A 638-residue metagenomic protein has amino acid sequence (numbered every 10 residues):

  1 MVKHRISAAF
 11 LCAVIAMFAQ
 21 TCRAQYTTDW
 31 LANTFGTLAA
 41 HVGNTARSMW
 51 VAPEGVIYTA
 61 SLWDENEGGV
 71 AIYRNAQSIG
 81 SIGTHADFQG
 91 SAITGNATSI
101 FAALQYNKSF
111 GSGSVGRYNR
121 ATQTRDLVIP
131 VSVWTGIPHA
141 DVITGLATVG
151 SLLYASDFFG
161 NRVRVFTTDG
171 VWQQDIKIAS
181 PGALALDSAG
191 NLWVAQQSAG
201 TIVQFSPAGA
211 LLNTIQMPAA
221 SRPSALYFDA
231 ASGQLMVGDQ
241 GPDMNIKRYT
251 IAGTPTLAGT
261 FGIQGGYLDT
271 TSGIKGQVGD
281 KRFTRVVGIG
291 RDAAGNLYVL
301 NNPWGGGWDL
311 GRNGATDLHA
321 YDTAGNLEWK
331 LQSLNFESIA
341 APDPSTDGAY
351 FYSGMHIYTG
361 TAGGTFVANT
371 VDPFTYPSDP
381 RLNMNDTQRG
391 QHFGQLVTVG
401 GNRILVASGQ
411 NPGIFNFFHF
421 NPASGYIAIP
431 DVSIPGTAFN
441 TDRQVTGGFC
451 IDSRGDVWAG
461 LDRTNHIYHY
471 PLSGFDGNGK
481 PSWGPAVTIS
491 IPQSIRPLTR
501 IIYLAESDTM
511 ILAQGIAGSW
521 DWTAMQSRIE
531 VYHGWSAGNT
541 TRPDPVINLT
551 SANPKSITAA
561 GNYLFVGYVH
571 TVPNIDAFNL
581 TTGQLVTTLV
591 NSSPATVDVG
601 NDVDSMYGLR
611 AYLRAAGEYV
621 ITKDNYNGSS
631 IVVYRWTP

Functional and structural regions predicted by a protein language model:
W30-A39, G83-A86, D126-P138, Q216-P218 (+7 more regions): Surface-exposed loop and turn segments in beta-propeller and other repeat-based domains that flank or scaffold
T37-N66: Beta-strand-rich domains and repeat architectures in extracellular enzymes and scaffolds, especially beta-propellers
T45-S48, D87-G95, A140-A147, S180-L186 (+8 more regions): Repeated scaffold domains used in trafficking and secretory/extracellular systems, primarily beta-propellers
V56-T59, I100-A102, L153-A155, N191-V194 (+8 more regions): Conserved beta-propeller blade signature
W63-E67, Y106-G111, G160-R162, A199-G200 (+8 more regions): Short glycine/acidic-enriched loop and turn motifs that connect beta-strands
G68-I72, G113-G116, R162-R164, G200-V203 (+8 more regions): A short loop-to-beta-strand structural motif that recurs across blades of beta-propeller domains
Y73-Q77, Y118-Q123, F166-V171, F205-A210 (+8 more regions): Short loop/turn segments that connect beta-strands within beta-propeller blades
I357-T359, N601-P638: Blade-level signature of beta-propeller repeat domains, shared across WD40, Kelch, NHL, RCC1 and BNR/Asp-box propellers
